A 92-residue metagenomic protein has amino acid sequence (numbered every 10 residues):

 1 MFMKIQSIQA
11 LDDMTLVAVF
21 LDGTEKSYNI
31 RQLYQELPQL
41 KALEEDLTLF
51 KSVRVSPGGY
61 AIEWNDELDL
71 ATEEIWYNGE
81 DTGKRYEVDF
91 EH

Functional and structural regions predicted by a protein language model:
M1-H92: Motif-centric detector for short Cys/His coordination patterns
